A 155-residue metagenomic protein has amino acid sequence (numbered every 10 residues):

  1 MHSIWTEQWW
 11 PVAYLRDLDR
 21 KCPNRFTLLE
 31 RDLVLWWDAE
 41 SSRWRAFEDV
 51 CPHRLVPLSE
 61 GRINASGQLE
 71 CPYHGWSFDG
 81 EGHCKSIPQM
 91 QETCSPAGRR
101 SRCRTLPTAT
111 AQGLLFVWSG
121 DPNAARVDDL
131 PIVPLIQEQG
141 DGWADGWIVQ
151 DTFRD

Functional and structural regions predicted by a protein language model:
M1-W44, N64-S66, S77-D155: Rieske [2Fe-2S] iron-sulfur-binding subdomain
E48: A glycine-rich beta-to-alpha transition motif near the start of alpha/beta enzyme domains, typified by
C51, C71: Short cysteine-rich clusters marking metal-coordination/redox-active sites
E60: Conserved micro-motifs of the catalytic ATP-binding
